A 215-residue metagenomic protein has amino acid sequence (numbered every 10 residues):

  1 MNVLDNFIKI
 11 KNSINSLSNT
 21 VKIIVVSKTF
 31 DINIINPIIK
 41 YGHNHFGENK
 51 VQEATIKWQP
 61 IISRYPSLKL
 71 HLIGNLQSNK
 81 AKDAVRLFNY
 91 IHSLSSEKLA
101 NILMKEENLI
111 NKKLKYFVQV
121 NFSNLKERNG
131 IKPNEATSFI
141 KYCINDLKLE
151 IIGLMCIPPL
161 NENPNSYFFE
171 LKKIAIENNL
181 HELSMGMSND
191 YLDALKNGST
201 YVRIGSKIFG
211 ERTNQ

Functional and structural regions predicted by a protein language model:
M1-E182, M187-N189, L195-N197, E211: Conserved alpha/beta-domain cores
L195-Q215: Short, basic/aromatic-enriched C-terminal tail that caps enzymatic domains
